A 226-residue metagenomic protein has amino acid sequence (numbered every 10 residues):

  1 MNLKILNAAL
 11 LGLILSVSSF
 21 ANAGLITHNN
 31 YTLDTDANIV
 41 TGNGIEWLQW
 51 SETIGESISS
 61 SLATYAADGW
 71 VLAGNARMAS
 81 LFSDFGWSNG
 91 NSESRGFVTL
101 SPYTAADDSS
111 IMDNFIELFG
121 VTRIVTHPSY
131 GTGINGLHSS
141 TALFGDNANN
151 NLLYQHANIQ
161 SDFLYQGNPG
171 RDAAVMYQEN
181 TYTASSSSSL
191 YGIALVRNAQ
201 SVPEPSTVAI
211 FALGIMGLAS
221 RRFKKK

Functional and structural regions predicted by a protein language model:
M1-A8: Bacterial N-terminal signal peptides that target proteins for export
L6, R77, T207: Residue-level recognition of oxygen-bearing side chains
L10-L11, A21: Cleavable N-terminal signal peptides
S16-S19: N-terminal signal peptide c-region/cleavage motif recognized by signal peptidases
G24-S201: Mature extracellular "passenger" or substrate-interacting domains of secreted, surface-exposed proteins
P203-R221: A short, hydrophobic C-terminal helix/tail in secreted or cell-surface proteins
F223-K226: Short, charged juxtamembrane terminal tails flanking transmembrane helices
